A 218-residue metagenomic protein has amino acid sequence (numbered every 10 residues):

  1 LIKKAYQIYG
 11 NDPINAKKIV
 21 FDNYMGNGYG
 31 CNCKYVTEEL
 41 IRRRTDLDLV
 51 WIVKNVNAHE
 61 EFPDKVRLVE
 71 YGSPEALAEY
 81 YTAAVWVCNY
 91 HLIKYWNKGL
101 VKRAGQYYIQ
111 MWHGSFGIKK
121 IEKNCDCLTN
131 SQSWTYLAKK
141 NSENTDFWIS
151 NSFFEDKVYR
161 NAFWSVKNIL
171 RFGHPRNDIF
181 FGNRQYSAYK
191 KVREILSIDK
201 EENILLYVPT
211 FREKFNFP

Functional and structural regions predicted by a protein language model:
L1-L77: N-terminal pre-catalytic "stem/leader" segment of glycosyltransferase-like enzymes
D12, A78-Y80, V101, N141: Structural alpha-helical scaffold elements that stabilize or flank donor/cofactor-binding regions in carbohydrate
I19-D22, E79-I93: Short N-terminal targeting/anchoring amphipathic segment
F21-Y24, Y90, W112-G114, G173-H174 (+1 more regions): Short loop/turn segments at strand-loop or loop-helix junctions that form parts of catalytic or ligand-binding pockets
G28-R44, A162, P175-P218: Conserved catalytic-core segment of nucleotide-activated headgroup transferases in glycan assembly
I41, Y81, W96-Y107: Glycosyltransferases and closely related glycan-assembly transferases that use nucleotide-activated donors
V53-H59, H91-K94, F153-D156: Short, polar loop motifs at secondary-structure junctions
V69, N89, L100-S187: Active-site-proximal region of nucleotide-activated glycan assembly enzymes, centered on histidine/acidic-rich loops
